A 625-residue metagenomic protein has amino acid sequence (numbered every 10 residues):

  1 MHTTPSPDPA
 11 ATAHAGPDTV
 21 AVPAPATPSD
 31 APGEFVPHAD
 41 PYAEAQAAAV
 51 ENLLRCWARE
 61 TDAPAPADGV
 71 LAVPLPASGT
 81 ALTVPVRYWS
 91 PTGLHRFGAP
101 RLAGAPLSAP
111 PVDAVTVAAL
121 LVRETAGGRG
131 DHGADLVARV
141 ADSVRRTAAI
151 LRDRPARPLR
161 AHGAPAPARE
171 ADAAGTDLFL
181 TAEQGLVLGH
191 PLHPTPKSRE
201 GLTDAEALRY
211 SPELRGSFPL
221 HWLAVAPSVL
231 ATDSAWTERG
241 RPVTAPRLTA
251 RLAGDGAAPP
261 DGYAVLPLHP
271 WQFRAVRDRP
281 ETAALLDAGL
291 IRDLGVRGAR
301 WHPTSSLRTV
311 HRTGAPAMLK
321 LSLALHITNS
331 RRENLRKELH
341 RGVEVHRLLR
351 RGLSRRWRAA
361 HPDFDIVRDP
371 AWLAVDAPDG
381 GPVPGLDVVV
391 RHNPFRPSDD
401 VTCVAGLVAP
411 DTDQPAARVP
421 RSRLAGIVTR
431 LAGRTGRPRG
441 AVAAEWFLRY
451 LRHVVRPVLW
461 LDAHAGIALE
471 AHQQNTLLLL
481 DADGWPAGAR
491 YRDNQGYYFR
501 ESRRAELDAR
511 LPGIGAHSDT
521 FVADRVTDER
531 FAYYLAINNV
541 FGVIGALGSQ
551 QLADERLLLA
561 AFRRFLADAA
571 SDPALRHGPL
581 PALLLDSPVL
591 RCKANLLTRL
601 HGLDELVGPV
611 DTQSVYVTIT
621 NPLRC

Functional and structural regions predicted by a protein language model:
M1-R452, D481-C625: Nucleotide/phosphate-binding site architecture used for ATP/NTP-dependent chemistry
W446-A465: Conserved kinase catalytic-core helix
G466-E470: Catalytic-loop of the protein kinase fold
H472-Q474, R490: Beta-strand segments within the central parallel beta-sheet cores of soluble alpha/beta enzyme folds
T476-L478: Hydrophobic residue at the +6 position relative to the catalytic HRD Asp in the kinase catalytic loop
